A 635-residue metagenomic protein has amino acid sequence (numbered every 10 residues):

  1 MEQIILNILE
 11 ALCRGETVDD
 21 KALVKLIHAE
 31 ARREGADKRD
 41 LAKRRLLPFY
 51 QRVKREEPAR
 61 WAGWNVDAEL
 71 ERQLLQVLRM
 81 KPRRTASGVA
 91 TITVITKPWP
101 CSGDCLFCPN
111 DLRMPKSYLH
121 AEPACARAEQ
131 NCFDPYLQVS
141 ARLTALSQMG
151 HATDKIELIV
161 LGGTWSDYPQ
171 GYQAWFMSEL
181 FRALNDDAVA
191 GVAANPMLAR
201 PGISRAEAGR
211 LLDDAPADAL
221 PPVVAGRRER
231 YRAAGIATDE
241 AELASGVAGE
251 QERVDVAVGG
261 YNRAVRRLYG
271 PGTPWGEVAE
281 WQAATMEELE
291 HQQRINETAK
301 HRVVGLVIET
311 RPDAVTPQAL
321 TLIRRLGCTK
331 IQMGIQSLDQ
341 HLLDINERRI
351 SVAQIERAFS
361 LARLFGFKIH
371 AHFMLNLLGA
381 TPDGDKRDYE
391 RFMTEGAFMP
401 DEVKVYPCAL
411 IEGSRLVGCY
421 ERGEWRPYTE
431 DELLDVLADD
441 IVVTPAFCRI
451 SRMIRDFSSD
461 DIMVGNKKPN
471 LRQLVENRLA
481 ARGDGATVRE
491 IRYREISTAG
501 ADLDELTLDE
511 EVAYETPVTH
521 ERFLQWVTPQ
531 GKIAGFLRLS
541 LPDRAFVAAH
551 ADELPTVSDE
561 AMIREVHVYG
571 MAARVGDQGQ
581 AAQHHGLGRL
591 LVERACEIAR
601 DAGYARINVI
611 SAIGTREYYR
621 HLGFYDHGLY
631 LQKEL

Functional and structural regions predicted by a protein language model:
M1-Q138, R142-Q282, A446: Flexible, acidic/Gly-rich N-terminal and inter-domain linker regions that tether and position cofactor-handling modules
H120-Q138, L158-R182, P196-H370, M374-D431 (+2 more regions): Conserved non-cysteine loop/helix-boundary elements of the Radical SAM core domain that shape
L184-N185, E277-A283, A314, Q318-R324 (+3 more regions): C-terminal scaffold of the Radical SAM
R324, M393-G396, C596, R600 (+1 more regions): Non-catalytic positions within long, well-ordered alpha-helices that form the structural scaffold/packing of enzyme
G579-I598: Conserved acetyl-CoA-binding loop-helix of GNAT-fold acetyltransferases
E597-S611: Conserved GNAT acetyl-CoA-binding A-motif
S611-Y630: Conserved active-site alpha-helix within GNAT-family acetyltransferase domains
